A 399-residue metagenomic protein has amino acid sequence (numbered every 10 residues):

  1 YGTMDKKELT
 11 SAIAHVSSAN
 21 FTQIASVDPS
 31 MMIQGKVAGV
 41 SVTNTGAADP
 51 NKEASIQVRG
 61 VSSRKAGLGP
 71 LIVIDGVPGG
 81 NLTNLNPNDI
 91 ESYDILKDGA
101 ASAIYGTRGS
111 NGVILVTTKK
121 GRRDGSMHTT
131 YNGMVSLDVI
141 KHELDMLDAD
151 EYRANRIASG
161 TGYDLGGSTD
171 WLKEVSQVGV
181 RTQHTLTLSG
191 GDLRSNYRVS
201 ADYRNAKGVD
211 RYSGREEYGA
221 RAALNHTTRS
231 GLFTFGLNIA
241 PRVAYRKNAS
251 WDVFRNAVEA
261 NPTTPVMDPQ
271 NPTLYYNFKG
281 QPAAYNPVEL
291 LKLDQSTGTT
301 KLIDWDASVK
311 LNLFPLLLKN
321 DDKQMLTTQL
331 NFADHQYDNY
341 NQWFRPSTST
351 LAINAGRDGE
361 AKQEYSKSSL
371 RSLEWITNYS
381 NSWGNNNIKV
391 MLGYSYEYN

Functional and structural regions predicted by a protein language model:
Y1-R242, N277, D304-W305: Short, small/polar-rich motifs associated with maturation and membrane association, primarily at protein termini
M31-G35, A307-K310, F332, N378: A broad, structural surface signal
D49, R123-S168, V209-S213, G219-D304 (+2 more regions): Surface-exposed loop/interface segments of Gram-negative outer-membrane beta-barrel transport/assembly proteins
T185-L186, L311-L313, Q336, Q363: Short secondary-structure capping/turn segments at boundaries of alpha-helices and beta-strands
L188-G190, V309-L318: Long hydrophobic segments that form regular secondary structure
